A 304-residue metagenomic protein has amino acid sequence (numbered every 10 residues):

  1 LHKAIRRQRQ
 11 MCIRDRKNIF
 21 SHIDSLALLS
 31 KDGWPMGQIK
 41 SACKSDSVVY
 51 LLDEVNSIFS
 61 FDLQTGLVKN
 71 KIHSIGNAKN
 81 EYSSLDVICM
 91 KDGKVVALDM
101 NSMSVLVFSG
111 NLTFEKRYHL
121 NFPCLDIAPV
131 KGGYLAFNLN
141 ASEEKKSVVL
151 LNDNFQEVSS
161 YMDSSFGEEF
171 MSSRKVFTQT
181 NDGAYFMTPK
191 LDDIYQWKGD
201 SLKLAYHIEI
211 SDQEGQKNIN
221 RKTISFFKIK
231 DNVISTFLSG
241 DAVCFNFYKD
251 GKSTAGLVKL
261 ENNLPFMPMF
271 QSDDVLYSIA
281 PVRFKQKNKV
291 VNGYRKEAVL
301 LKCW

Functional and structural regions predicted by a protein language model:
L1-I13: Single conserved hydrophobic/aromatic residue that forms the stacking wall/gate of nucleotide- or nucleobase-binding
R14-M36: A short helix->beta-strand "capping" segment at the edge of beta-propeller domains
S30-G33, L67-D92, D99: Blade-loop segments of beta-propeller domains
Q38-S41, S83-V87, F122-V130, E168-V176 (+2 more regions): Repeated scaffold domains used in trafficking and secretory/extracellular systems, primarily beta-propellers
S47-D53, K94-D99, G132-N140, Q179-Y195 (+2 more regions): Short beta-strand elements that form the blades of beta-propeller/WD-repeat-like and other beta-sheet-rich scaffold
H73-N80, H119-L125, D163-E169, I208-E214 (+1 more regions): Short coil/turn segments at the loop-to-beta-strand junctions that recur within blades of beta-propeller repeat folds
M100-K146, S160-F166: Asp-box/WD-like beta-propeller blade repeats and closely related beta-sheet repeat scaffolds
Y206-K222, G251-D273: Conserved blade-ending motifs and adjacent loop-strand segments that build the rim/top face of beta-propeller domains
